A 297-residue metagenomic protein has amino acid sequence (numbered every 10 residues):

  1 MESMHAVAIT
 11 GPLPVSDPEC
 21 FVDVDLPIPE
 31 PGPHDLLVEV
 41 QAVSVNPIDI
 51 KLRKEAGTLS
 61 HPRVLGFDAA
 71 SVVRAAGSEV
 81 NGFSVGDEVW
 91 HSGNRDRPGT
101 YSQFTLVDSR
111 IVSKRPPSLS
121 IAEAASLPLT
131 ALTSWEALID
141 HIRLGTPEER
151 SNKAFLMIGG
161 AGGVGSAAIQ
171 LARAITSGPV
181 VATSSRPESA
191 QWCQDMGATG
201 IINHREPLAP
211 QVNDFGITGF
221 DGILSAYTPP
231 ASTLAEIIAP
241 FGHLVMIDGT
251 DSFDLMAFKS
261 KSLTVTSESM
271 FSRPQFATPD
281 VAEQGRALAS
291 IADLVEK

Functional and structural regions predicted by a protein language model:
P27-S44, R53-P98: Glycine-rich beta-strand-centered segment in the early N-terminal region that forms part of a ligand/cofactor-binding
L37, A70, W90-H91, L106 (+3 more regions): Hydrophobic beta-strand signal
D96-S109: A structural motif shared across PLP-dependent enzymes of the aminotransferase-like
T100-Y101, S184-W192, S252-L255: Short, glycine/polar-rich helix-capping loops at beta-to-alpha or helix-loop-helix junctions that flank or form
A125-E206: Mid-domain Rossmann-like dinucleotide-binding core that forms the NAD(H)/NADP(H) cofactor-binding site
T146-E148, M196, G200-E268: Glycine-rich cofactor phosphate-binding loops and adjacent beta1-alpha1 units of small-molecule cofactor enzyme domains
T183-P187, A226, S269: N-terminal Rossmann-fold cofactor-binding loop
A257-K297: C-terminal substrate-binding/catalytic core of Rossmann-like NAD(P)-dependent dehydrogenases/reductases
